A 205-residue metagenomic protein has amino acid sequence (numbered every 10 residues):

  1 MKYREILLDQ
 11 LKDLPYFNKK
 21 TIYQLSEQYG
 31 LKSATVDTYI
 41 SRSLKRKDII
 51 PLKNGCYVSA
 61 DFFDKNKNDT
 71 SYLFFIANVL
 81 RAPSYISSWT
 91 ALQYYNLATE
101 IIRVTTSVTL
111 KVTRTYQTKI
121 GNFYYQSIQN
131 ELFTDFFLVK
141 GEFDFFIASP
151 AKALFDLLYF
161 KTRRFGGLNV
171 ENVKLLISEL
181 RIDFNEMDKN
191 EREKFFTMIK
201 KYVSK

Functional and structural regions predicted by a protein language model:
M1-R81, K119, T134: Short beta-edge/loop segments at beta->alpha junctions of small alpha/beta modules that act as binding/recognition
Y16, Y85, A148: Short aromatic/basic micro-patch
E27, N96, Y159-R163: Hydrophobic/aromatic-lined pockets within catalytic cores
S33-T35, E100-R103, L168: Short, surface-exposed acidic
P51-D61, L73-K119, Y125-Q129: Short gly/ser-rich loop at a beta-strand->alpha-helix junction or flexible surface loop bordering the NTP-binding
T134-K205: Hydrophobic alpha-helical interaction segments
